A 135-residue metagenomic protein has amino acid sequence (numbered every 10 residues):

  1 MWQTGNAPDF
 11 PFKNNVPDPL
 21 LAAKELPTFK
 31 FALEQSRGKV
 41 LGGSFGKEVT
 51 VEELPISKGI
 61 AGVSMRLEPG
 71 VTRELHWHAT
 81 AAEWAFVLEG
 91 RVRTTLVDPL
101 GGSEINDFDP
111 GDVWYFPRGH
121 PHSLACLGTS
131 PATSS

Functional and structural regions predicted by a protein language model:
M1-E68, E74: A short, N-terminal "cap"/entry segment at the start of jelly-roll beta-barrel domains of the cupin/DSBH fold
L54, E74-A79, F86, I105-D107 (+1 more regions): Short histidine-centered beta-strand/loop micro-motifs that create catalytic or ligand/metal-coordination sites
V63, L75, E83, S103-E104 (+1 more regions): Short, conserved secondary-structure segments in the cores of folded domains
S64, I105-D107, P121: Well-ordered beta-strand positions in beta-sheet-rich domains
M65-L67, V87-T94, L124, S134: Structural signal for hydrophobic/aromatic residues that build the beta-strand cores of folded beta-sheet domains
V71, H78-P99, P110: Glycine- and acidic-residue-biased ligand/ion/polar-headgroup-sensing regions
T72-E74, R93, D112-W114, R118-S123: Histidine-centered metal-chelating micro-motifs
R118-S135: Ligand-binding loop in jelly-roll beta-barrel domains
